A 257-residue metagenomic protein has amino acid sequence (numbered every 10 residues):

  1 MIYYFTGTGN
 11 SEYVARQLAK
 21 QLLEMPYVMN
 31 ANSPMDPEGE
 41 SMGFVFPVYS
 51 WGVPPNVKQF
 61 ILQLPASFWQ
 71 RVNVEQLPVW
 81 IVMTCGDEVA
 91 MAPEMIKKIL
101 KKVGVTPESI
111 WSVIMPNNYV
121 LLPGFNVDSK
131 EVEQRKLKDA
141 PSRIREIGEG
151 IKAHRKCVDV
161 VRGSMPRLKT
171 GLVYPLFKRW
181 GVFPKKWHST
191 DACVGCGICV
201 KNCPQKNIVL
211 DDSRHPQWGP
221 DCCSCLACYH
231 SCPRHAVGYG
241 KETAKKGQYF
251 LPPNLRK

Functional and structural regions predicted by a protein language model:
M1-Y4: Extreme N-terminal starter segment of soluble prokaryotic enzymes
G7-V14, K20-A31, E38-F46, S50-F177 (+1 more regions): FMN-binding flavodoxin-like domain, especially the glycine-rich phosphate-binding loop
M35-D36, V72, W180, C196 (+2 more regions): Generic structural signal for beta-strand residues in well-ordered domains
V74-Q76, D212-S213, L255: Short linear motifs in intrinsically disordered/low-complexity regions
G163-G197, K201: A mid-sequence, solvent-exposed acidic-amphipathic segment
S189, V194, I198-Q217, C223 (+1 more regions): Iron-sulfur cluster-binding cysteine motifs and their immediate structural context in ferredoxin-like electron-transfer
Y249-R256: Active-site-proximal loop/hinge segments that shape catalytic or ion-binding/gating pockets
